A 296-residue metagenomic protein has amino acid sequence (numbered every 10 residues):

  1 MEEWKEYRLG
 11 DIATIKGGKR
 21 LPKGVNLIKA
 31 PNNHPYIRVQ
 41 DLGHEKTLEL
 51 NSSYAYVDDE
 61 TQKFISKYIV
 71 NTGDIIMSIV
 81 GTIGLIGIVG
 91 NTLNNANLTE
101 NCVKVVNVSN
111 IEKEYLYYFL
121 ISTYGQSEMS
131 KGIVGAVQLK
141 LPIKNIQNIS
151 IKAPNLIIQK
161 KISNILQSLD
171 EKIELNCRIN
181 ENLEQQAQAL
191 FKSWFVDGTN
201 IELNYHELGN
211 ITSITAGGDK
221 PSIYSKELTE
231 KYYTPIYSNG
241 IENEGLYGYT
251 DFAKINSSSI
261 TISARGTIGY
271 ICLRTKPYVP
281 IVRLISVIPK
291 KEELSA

Functional and structural regions predicted by a protein language model:
M1-L21, N148-K220, E227-E242: Non-catalytic DNA-recognition/assembly elements of restriction-modification systems
E2, I79, N95-V103, I111 (+2 more regions): A short glycine-rich beta-alpha junction/loop motif
E6-L27, Q40-T72, G209-S259, R274-T275 (+1 more regions): Sequence-specific dsDNA recognition surfaces
G43, T82, N101, E242 (+3 more regions): A generic "binding-loop/recognition-motif" signal
M77-S78, N239: A generic structural signal for residues embedded in beta-strands
I83-G90: Short, Lys/Arg- and Gly-enriched loop/turn segments at beta-strand edges
N110-L116, E292-A296: Short, conserved charged micro-motifs
K113-G132: Glycine- and charge-enriched low-complexity intrinsically disordered segments
